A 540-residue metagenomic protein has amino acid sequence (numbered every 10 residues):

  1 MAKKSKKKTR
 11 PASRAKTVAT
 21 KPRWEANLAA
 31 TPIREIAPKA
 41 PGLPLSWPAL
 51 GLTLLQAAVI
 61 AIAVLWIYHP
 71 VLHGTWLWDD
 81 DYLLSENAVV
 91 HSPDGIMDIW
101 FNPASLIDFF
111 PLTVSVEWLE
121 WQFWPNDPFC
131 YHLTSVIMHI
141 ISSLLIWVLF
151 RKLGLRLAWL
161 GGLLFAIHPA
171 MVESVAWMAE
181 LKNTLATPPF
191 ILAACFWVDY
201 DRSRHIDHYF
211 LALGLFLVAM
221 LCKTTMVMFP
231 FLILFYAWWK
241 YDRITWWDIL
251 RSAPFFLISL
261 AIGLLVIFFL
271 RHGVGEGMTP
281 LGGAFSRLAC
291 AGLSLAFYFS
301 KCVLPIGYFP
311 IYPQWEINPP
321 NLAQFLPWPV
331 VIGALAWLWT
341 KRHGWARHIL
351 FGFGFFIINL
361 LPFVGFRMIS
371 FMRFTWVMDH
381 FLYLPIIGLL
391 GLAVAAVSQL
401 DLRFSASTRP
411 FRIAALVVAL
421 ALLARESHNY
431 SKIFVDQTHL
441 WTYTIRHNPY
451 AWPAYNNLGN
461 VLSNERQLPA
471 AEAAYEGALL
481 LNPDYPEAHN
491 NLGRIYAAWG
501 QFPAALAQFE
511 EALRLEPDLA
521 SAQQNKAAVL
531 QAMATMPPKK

Functional and structural regions predicted by a protein language model:
A2-A470, A474-R494, A534: Polytopic membrane enzymes that build or remodel cell-surface glycoconjugates and lipids
K223, E510, A527: Conserved S/T- and glycine-rich ATP-binding loop of Class I adenylate-forming
T438, E472, L506, A520-Q524: Conserved positions within tetratricopeptide repeat
H439-L440, R514, A528: Residues on one face of amphipathic alpha-helical coiled coils
P453, P486-E487, D518-A527: Boundary/linker segments of alpha-helical solenoid repeat arrays
A473-D484, A498-R514: Tandem repeat domain/solenoid detector
A520-K540: Terminal, low-structured helical/coil segments at or just beyond the last alpha-helical repeat
